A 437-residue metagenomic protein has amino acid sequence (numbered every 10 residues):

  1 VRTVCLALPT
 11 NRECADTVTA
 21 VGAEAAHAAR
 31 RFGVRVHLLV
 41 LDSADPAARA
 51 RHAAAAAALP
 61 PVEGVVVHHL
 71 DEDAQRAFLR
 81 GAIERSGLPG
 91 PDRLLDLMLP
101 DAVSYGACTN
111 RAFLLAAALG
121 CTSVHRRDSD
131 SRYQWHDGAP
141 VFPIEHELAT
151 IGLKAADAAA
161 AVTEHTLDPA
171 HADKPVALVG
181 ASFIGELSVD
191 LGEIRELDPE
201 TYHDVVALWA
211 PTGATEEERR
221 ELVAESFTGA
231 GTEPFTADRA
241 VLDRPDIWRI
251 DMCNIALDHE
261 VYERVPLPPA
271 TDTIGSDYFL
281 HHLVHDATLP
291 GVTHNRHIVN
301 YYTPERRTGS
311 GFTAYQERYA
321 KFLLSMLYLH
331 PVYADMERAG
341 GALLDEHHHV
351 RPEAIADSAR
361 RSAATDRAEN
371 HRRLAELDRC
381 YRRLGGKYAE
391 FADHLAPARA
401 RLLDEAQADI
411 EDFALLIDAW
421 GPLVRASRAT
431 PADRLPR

Functional and structural regions predicted by a protein language model:
T3-C5, H37, F279: Cell-envelope/extracellular polymer assembly enzymes that use nucleotide-activated donors
A7-E13, A20, L38-A50, A55-A56 (+4 more regions): Terminal low-complexity segments of carbohydrate-biosynthetic enzymes
A20-R35, A55-V62: Short, acidic, metal-binding catalytic loop of nucleotide-sugar glycosyltransferases
A48-L119: Active-site-proximal specificity loops/subdomain of glycosyltransferases
L97, C121-G138: Short beta-strand-to-loop acidic/aromatic patch adjacent to the donor-nucleotide binding site
R127-D128, G291-V299: Catalytic beta-strand/loop signature of glycosyltransferases that borders the donor
Y133-D258, E263: Conserved catalytic core of nucleotide-sugar-dependent glycosyltransferases
I255, V261, D272-L289: A short, conserved alpha-helix in the catalytic core of glycosyltransferases
